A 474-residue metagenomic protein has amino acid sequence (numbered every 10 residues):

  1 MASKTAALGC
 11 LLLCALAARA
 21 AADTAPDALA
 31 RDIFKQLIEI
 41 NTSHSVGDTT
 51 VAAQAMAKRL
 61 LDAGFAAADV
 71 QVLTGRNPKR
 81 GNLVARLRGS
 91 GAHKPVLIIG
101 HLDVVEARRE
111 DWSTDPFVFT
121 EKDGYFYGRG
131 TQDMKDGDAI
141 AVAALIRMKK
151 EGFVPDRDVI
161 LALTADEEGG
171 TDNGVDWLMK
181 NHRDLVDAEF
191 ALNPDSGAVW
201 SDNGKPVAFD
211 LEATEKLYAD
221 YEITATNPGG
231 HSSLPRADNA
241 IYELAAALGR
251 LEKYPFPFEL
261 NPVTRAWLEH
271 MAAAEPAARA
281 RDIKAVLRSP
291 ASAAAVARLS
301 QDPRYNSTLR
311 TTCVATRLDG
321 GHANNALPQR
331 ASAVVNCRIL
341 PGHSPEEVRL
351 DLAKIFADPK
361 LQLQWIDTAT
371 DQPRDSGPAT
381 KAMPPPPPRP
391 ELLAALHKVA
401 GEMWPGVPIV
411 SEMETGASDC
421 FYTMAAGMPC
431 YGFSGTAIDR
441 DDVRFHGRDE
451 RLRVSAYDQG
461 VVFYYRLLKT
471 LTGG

Functional and structural regions predicted by a protein language model:
M1-L8: Bacterial N-terminal signal peptides that target proteins for export
L11-A20: Hydrophobic h-region of N-terminal signal peptides that target proteins for export in Gram-negative bacteria
A20, G197-V207, L211-Q459, Y465 (+1 more regions): Metal-dependent amide/peptide-bond hydrolase catalytic core, centered on the "pita-bread" metallohydrolase fold
D23-R129, M148-R157, V335: Acidic/His- and Gly-rich active-site-bordering loop/insert found across diverse amide/peptide-bond hydrolases
D23-R31, T42-A53, P78, T131-M134 (+8 more regions): Solvent-exposed, acidic/flexible segments
K35-T42, A57-A66, A143-K150, K180-R183 (+8 more regions): Sec-exported extracytoplasmic/periplasmic mature domains
T42-S45, R76-P78, G89-A92, L102-E106 (+5 more regions): Solvent-exposed loop/turn segments at secondary-structure junctions within structured extracellular/periplasmic domains
Y125-F126, Q132-D210: Acidic/histidine-rich catalytic neighborhood of metal-dependent amide-processing enzymes
